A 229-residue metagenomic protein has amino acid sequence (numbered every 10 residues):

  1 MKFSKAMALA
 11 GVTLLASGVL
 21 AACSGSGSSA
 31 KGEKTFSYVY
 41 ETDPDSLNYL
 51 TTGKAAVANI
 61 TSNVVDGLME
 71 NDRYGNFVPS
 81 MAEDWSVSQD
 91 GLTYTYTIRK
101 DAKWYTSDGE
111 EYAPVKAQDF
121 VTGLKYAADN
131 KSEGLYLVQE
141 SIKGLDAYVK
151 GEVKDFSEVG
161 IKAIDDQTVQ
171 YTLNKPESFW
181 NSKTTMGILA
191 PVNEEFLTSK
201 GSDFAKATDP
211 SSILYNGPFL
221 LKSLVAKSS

Functional and structural regions predicted by a protein language model:
M1-A8: Bacterial Sec-dependent N-terminal signal peptides
G11-G18: Bacterial N-terminal signal peptides
L20-A22: C-terminal motif of bacterial Sec signal peptides marking the signal peptidase cleavage site
S24-S26: Bacterial signal peptide processing site
G32-T42, T93-T97, F120-G123, V169-Q170 (+1 more regions): Short, well-ordered beta-strand elements
V39-Q89, L214-Y215, F219: N-terminal lobe/hinge region of extracytoplasmic solute-binding protein
E83-G134: Aromatic- and charge-enriched surface segment that lines or borders ligand/interaction sites
Q167, L173-S229: Gly/Pro-rich hinge or "lid" segments in bacterial periplasmic/extracellular proteins
